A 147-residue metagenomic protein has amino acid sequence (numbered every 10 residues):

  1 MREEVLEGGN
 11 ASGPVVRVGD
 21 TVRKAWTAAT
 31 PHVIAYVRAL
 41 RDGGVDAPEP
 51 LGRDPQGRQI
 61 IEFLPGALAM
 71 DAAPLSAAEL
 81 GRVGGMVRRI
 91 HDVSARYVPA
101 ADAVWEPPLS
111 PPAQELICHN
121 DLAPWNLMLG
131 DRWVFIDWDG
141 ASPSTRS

Functional and structural regions predicted by a protein language model:
M1-V5: Conserved N-terminal boundary motif of the eukaryotic protein kinase catalytic domain
G9-P14, G19-V93, Y97: A conserved alpha-helical element in kinase catalytic cores
G13-R17, P50, W105-S147: Active-site acidic catalytic loop and adjacent metal/ATP-binding pocket of ATP-dependent phosphoryl transfer enzymes
A72-A73, P99-A103, Q114-E115: Short, exposed beta-strand "edge-strand" segments with a Pro/Gly-rich flavor and a Y/T-containing core
S94-A103, L127: Short secondary-structure capping/junction motifs at helix and strand boundaries
